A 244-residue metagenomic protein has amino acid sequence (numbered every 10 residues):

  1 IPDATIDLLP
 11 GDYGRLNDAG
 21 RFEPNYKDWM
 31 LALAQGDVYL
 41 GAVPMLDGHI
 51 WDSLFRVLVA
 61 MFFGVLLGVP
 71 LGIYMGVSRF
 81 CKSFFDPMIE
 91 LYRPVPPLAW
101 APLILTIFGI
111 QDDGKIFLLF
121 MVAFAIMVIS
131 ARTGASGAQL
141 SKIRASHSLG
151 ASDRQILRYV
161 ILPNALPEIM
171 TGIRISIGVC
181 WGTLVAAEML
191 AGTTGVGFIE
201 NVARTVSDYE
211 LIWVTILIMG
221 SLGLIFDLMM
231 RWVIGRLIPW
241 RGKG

Functional and structural regions predicted by a protein language model:
I1-F62: Periplasmic/extracellular loop-to-transmembrane helix junction in inner-membrane transport proteins
M45-V59, T106-S130, L211-I216: Loop-to-helix entry region at the N-terminal start of transmembrane alpha-helices in multi-pass membrane transporters
D47-V59, K82, I89-Y92, G109 (+5 more regions): Alpha-helical membrane-interface segments at transmembrane helix boundaries
V59-I89: Transmembrane-helix boundary motif in ABC transporter permease subunits
G76, D86, E90-I126, T133-G134: Generic hydrophobic transmembrane alpha-helix motif, especially the helices
R79, S136, W213-G244: C-terminal transmembrane helix and the adjacent membrane-cytosol boundary/short C-terminal tail of inner/organellar
F117, M121, D153-A187, W213-V214 (+3 more regions): Transmembrane alpha-helices
S130-G172, V196, E200: Short cytoplasmic-facing helical segments at TM-TM junctions of multi-pass membrane proteins
